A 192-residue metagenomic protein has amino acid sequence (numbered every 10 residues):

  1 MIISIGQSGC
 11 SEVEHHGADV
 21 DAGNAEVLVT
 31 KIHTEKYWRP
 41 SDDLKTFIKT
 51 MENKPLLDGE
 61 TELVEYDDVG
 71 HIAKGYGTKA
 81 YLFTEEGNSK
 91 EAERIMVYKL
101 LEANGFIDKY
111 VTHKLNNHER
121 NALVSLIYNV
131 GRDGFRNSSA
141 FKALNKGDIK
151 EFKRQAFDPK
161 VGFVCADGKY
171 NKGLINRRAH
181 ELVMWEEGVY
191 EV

Functional and structural regions predicted by a protein language model:
M1-S4: Bacterial N-terminal signal peptides
Q7-L63, T78-L82, G87-Y98, K114 (+1 more regions): Long, amphipathic alpha-helical surface segments
L44, D68-G70, E119: Residues that flank catalytic or metal-binding motifs in active/ligand-binding sites
V69-K74, T78: Early exported N-terminus immediately downstream of N-terminal targeting peptides
K74, V124-Y128, N145: Amphipathic alpha-helical segments that form the core helices of the histone-fold
L101-N137: Active-site nucleophile-His-acid catalytic modules used for acyl/amide transfer and hydrolysis across diverse enzymes
